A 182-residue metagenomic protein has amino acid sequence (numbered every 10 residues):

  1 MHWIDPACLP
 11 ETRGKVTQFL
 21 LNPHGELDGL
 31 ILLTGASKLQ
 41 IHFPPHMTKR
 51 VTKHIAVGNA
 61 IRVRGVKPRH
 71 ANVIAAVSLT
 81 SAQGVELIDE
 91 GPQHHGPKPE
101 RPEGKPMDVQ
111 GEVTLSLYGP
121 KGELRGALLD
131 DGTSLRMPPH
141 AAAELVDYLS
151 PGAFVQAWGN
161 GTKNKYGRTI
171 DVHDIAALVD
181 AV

Functional and structural regions predicted by a protein language model:
M1-E11, I88-P106: Short boundary/loop segments of OB/S1/cold-shock single-stranded nucleic-acid-binding domains
P6-H24, E103-K121: Structural detector for short beta-strands of small beta-barrel domains
V16, T34-A36, F43-M47, G65-K67 (+3 more regions): A mature extracytoplasmic/lumenal domain signature
P23-F43, K121-M137: OB-fold (S1/OB) nucleic-acid-binding surfaces
M47-V63, A141-W158: Short nucleic-acid-contacting surface segments enriched for D/E, G, S/T with interspersed K/R
G58-I61, G96-Y118, G126-D130, G152-V155: Short, solvent-exposed interaction modules
P68-H94, N164-V182: OB-fold/S1-family single-stranded nucleic acid-binding modules
S134-H140, V146, A153-V182: C-terminal functional regions that serve as terminal interaction/effector modules
